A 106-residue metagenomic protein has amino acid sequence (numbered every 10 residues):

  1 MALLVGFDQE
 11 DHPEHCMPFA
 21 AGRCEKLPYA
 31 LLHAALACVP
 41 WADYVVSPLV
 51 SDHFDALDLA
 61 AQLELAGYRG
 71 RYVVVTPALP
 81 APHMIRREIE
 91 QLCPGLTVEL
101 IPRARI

Functional and structural regions predicted by a protein language model:
M1-E25, Y29-W41, G95-I106: Non-catalytic signal-transmission and effector/linker regions of two-component phosphorelay proteins
L4-G6, V45-L49, Y72-T76: Conserved beta-strand segments of the P-loop GTPase G domain that flank and frequently precede/overlap
D8-Q9, Y72-H83, P102-I106: Short beta-alpha junction loops
G22, K26-H33, Y44-E64, P82: Conserved phosphotransfer microenvironments
C38, E64-L65: Non-catalytic positions within long, well-ordered alpha-helices that form the structural scaffold/packing of enzyme
V46-P48, C93-V98: A polyampholytic, Gly/Pro-enriched intrinsically disordered region
A66-Y72, L96: A short helix->loop->beta-strand "cap" motif at the edges of active sites that frequently abuts
P80-L92: Glycine-rich, charge-decorated loop segments at or immediately adjacent to ligand/cofactor-binding or catalytic sites
